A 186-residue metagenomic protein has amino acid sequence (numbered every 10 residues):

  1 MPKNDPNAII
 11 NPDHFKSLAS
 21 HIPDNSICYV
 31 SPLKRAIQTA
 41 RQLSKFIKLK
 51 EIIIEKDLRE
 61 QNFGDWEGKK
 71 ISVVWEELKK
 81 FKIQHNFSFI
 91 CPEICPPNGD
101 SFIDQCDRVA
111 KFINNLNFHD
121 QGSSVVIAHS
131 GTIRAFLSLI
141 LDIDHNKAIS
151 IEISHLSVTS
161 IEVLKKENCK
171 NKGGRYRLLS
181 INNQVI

Functional and structural regions predicted by a protein language model:
M1-Q38, C95-V109: Loop-to-helix element that buttresses phosphate recognition and phosphoryl-transfer chemistry
S17-I83: Phosphate-coordination/substrate-recognition cap region in phosphate-metabolizing enzymes
D24, L49, Q61-E76, G122 (+1 more regions): Acidic, low-complexity terminal tails and accessory targeting/binding regions of phosphate-metabolizing enzymes
S26, D120-S130: Generic beta-sheet signal
R35, T132-F136: Glycine-rich phosphate-binding loops at beta-strand->alpha-helix junctions
Q42, A135-L139: Active-site signature of alpha/beta-hydrolase-fold catalytic machinery across serine- and Asp/Cys-nucleophile hydrolases
L43, L116-D120, E167-N168: Hydrophobic helix-cap positions at the C-terminus of alpha-helices in RecA-like/P-loop ATPase nucleotide-binding cores
Q84, S88-D120: Internal catalytic-core helix/loop-beta-alpha segment that presents or stabilizes conserved functional determinants
